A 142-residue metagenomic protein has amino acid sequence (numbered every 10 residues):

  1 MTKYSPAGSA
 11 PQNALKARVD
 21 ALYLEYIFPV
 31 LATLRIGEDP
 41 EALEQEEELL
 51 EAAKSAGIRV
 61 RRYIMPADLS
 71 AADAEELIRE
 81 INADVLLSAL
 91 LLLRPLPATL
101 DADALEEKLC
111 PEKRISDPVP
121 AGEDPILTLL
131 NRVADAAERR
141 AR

Functional and structural regions predicted by a protein language model:
T2-N13, L22, A89-R142: Anion-binding alpha/beta catalytic cores of soluble intermediary-metabolism enzymes, centered on
L24-V30, E48, K54: Amphipathic alpha-helical assembly/interaction segments
F28-E38: Short beta-strand segments enriched in small/hydrophobic residues
E38-E47: Glycine- and acidic-residue-enriched helix-capping/strand-helix junction motifs
A52-A67: Short beta-strand elements in bilobed, periplasmic/extracellular small-molecule ligand-binding domains
D73-V85: Short, well-structured alpha-helical segments in soluble
